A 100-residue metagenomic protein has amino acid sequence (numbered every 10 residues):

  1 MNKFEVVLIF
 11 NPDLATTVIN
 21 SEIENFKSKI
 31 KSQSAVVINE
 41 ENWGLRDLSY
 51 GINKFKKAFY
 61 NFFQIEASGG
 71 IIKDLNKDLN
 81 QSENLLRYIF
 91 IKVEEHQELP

Functional and structural regions predicted by a protein language model:
M1-A58, E66-P100: Long, contiguous binding/interaction regions
